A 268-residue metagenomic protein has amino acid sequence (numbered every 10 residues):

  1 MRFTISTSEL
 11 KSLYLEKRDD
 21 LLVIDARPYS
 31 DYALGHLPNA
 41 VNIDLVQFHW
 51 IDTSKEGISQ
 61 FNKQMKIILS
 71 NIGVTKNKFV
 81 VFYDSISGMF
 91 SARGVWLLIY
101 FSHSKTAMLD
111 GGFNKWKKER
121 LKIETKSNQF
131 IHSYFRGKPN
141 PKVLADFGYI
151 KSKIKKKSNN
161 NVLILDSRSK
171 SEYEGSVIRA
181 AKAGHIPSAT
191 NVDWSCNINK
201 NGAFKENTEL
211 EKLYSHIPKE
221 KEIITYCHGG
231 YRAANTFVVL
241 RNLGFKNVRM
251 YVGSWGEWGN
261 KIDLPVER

Functional and structural regions predicted by a protein language model:
M1-R268: Cytosolic catalytic domains that perform sulfur/thiol-centered chemistry
